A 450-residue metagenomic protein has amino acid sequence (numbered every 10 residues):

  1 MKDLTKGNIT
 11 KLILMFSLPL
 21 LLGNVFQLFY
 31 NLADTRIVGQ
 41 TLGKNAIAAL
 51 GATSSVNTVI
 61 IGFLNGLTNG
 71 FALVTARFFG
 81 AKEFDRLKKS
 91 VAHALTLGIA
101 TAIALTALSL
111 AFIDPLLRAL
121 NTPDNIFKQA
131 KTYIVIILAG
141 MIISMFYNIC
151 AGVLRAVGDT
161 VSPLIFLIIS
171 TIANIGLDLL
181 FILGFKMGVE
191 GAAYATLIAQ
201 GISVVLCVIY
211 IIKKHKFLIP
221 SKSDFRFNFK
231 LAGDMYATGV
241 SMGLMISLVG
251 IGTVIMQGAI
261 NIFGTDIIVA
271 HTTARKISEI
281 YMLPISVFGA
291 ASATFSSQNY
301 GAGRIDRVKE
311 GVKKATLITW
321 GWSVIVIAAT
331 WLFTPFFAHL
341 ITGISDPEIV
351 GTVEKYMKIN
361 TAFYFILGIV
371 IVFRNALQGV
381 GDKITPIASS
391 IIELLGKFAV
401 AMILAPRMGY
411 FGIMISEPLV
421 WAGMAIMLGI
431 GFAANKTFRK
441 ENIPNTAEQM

Functional and structural regions predicted by a protein language model:
M1-S17, T75-G140, K186-V240, S296-F363 (+1 more regions): Short alpha-helical transmembrane segments in multi-pass integral membrane proteins
K6, T10-F29, A33, V56-F63 (+7 more regions): Residue-level signal for short hydrophobic patches within transmembrane helices of multi-pass membrane transporters
M15-D34, I136, S170, A199-S203 (+3 more regions): Transmembrane helical elements of multi-pass membrane transporters/channels
L20, N24, R36, L73 (+15 more regions): Transmembrane alpha-helix boundary and packing residues in multipass membrane permease domains and related
F29-A48, L117-D124, L180-M187, S247-K276 (+5 more regions): Helix-terminus/linker motif at the lipid-water interface of multi-pass membrane proteins
I47-A107, S144-P163, Q257, H271-T334 (+2 more regions): Small-residue-rich hydrophobic transmembrane alpha-helices
T68, I137-R155, P163-T171, A192-V205 (+4 more regions): Short runs within selected transmembrane alpha-helices of multi-pass transporters and secretion channels
S109, G152, D178, I182 (+7 more regions): Structural signal for membrane-spanning alpha-helices in multi-pass inner-membrane proteins, emphasizing helix cores
